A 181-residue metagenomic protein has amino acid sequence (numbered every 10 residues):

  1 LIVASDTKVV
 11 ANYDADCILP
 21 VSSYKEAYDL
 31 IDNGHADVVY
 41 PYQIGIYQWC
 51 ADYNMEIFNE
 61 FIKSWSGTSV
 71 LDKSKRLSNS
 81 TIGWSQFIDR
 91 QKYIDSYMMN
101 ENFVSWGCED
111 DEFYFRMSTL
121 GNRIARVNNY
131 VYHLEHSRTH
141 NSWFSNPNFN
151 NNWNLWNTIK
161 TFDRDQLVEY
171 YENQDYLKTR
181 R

Functional and structural regions predicted by a protein language model:
L1-V3, Y114: Short, conserved alpha-helix that lines the donor NDP-sugar binding/gating region of sugar-transfer enzymes
S5, I31, M117: Hydrophobic pocket-lining residues that define ligand/cofactor binding sites across diverse proteins
S5-K8, M98: Active-site acidic short loop of glycosyltransferases
T7, H35-D37, N122: Short, high-confidence coil segments that cap the C-terminus of an alpha-helix and link into the following beta-strand
T7-I18: Short beta-strand-to-loop acidic/aromatic patch adjacent to the donor-nucleotide binding site
C17, Y24, T81-Q86, W106-Y114 (+1 more regions): Conserved glycosyltransferase catalytic-site signature
P20-E101: Conserved catalytic core of nucleotide-sugar-dependent glycosyltransferases
N102-R181: C-terminal catalytic/acceptor-binding lobe
